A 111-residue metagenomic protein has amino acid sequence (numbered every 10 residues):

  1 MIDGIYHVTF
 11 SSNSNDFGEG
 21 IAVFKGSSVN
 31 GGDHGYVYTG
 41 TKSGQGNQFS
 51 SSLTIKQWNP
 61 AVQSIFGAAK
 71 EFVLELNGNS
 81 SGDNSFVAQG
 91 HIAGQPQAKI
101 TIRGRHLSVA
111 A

Functional and structural regions predicted by a protein language model:
M1-N15, A88-G90: Tryptophan-anchored aromatic micro-motifs
V8, V29-G32, F49-L53, S85-G90: Short hydrophobic/aromatic-rich beta-strand segments that constitute the beta-sheet cores of beta-sandwich/beta-barrel
S11-N13, G32-V37, T54-N59, H91-Q97: Short, solvent-exposed aromatic-acidic interface loops
F17-E19: N-terminal beta-hairpin/loop module of FHA
I21-D33: Short, flexible N-terminal segments of the mature chain
K25, F72-E75, V87: Short structured motifs
G35-G82: Contiguous, well-ordered beta-strand patches that form the walls/edges of small beta-barrel/beta-sandwich domains
S43-Q45, S85-A111: Edge beta-strand at a domain terminus
